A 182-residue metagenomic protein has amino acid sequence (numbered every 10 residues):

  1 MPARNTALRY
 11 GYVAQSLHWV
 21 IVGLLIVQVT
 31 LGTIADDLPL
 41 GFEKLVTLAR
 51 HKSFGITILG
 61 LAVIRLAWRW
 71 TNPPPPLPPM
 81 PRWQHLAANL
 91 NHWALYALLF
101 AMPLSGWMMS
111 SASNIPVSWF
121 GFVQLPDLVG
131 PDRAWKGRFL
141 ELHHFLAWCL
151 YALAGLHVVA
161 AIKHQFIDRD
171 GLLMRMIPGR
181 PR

Functional and structural regions predicted by a protein language model:
M1-R182: Membrane-embedded alpha-helical bundles that constitute the cytochrome b-like, heme-associated redox core of multi-pass
